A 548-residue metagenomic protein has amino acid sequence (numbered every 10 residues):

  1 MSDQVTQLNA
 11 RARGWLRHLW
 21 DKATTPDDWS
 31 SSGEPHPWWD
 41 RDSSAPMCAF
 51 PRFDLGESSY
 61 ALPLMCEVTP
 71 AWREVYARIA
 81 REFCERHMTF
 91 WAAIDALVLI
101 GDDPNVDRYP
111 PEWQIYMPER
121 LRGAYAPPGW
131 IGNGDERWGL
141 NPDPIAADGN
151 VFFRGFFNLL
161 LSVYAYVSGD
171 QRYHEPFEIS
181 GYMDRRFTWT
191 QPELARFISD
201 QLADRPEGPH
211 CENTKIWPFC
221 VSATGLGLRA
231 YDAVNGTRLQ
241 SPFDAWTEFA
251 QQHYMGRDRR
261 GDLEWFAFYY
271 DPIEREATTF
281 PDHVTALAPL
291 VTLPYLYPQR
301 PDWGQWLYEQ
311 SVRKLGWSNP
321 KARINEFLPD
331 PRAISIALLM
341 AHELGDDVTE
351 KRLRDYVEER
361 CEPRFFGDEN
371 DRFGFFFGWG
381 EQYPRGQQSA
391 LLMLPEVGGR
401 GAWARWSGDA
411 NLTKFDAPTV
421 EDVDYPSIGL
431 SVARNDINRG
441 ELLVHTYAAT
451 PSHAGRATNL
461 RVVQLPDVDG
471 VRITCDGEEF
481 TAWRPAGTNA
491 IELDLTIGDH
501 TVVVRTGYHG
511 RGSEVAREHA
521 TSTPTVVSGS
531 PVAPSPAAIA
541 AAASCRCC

Functional and structural regions predicted by a protein language model:
M1-W39, R52-L55, S59, L64 (+10 more regions): Terminal, non-catalytic domain-edge segments
Q4-L19, A71-I94, G149-F156, L160 (+5 more regions): Extended, well-ordered alpha-helical scaffold segments
A45-G56, Y60-V75, V98-L99, D103: Long, charge-dense tracts
P70-K215, V221-S222, R260-W265: Extended ligand-binding groove/face enriched in aromatic
M88-E112, D200-H210, Q251-T279, S318-D330 (+2 more regions): Charged/polar, low-hydrophobicity segments characteristic of intrinsically disordered regions and flexible loops
R185-E193, D204-R332: Extended ligand-binding clefts on enzyme/binding-domain cores
T474-L493: Solvent-exposed beta-strand/loop surfaces of large extracellular or lumenal domains
V532-C548: Long, low-complexity, intrinsically disordered segments
